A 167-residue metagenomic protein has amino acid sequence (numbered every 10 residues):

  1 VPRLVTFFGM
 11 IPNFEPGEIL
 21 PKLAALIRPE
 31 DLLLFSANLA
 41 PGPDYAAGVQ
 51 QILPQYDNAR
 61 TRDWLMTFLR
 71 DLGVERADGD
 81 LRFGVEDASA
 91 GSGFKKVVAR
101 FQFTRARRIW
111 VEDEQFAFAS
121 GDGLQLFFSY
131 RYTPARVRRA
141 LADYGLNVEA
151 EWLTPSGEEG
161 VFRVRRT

Functional and structural regions predicted by a protein language model:
V5-T6: A conserved beta-strand element that flanks and buttresses the S-adenosyl-L-methionine
P12-R28: A short, conserved alpha-helix within the catalytic core of class I
I27-P43: Conserved beta-strand signature within the Rossmann-like core of class I S-adenosyl-L-methionine
D44-L53: The AdoMet/dcAdoMet-binding core of the Class I SAM-like
L53-L146: Substrate-binding/catalytic lobe of Class I Rossmann-like enzymes that use SAM or dcSAM, i.e., the mid-to-C-terminal
N147-E151: A short linear hydrophobic-aromatic micro-motif
P155-T167: Core SAM-dependent methyltransferase catalytic element
